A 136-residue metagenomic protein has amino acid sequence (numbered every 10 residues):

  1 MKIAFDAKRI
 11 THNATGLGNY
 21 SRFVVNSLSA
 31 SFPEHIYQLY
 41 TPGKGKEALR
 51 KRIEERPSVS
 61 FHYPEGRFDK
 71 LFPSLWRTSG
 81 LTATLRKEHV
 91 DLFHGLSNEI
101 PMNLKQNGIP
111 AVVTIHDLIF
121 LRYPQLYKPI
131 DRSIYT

Functional and structural regions predicted by a protein language model:
M1-T136: Carbohydrate transferase catalytic cores enriched for Leloir-type hexosyltransferases
